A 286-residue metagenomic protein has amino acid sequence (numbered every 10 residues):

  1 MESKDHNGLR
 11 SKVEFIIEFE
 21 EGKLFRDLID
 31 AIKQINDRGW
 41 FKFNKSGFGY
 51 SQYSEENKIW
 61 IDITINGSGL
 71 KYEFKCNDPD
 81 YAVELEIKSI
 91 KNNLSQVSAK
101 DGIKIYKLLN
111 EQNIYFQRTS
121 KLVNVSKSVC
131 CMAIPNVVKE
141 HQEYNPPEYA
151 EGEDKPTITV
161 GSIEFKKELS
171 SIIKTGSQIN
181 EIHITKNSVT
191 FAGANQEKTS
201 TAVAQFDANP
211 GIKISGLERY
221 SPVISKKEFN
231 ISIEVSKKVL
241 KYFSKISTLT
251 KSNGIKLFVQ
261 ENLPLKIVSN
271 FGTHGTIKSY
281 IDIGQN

Functional and structural regions predicted by a protein language model:
M1-K33, R38-T175, E181-N286: DNA polymerase sliding clamps and clamp-related checkpoint/processivity subunits
